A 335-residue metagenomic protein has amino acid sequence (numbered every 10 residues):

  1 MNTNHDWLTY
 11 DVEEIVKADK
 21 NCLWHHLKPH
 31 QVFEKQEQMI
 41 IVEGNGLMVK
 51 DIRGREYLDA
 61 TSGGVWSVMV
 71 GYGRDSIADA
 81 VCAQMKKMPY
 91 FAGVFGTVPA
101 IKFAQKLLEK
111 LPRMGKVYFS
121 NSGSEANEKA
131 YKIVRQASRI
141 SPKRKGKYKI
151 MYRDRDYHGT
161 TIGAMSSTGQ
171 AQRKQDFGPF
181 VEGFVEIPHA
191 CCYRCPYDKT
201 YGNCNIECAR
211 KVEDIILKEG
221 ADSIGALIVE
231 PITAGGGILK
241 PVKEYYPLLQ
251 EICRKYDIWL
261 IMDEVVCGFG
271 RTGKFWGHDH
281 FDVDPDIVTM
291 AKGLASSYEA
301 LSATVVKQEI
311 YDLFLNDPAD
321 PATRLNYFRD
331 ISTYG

Functional and structural regions predicted by a protein language model:
M1-G335: Conserved N-terminal phosphate-binding loop of PLP-dependent enzymes in the Aspartate aminotransferase
